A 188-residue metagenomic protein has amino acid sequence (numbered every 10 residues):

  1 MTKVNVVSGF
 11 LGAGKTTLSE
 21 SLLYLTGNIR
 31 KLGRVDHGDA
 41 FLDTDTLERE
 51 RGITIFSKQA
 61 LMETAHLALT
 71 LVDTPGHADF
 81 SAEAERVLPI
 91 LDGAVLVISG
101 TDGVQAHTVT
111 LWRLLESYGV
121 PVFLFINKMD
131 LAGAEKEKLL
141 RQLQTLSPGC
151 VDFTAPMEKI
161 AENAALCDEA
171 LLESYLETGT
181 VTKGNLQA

Functional and structural regions predicted by a protein language model:
M1-A13: Walker A (P-loop) phosphate-binding motif
T2, P89, V120: Structured loop/turn residues at beta-strand edges in well-structured enzyme cores
K3-V4, A68, A94, V122: The start of beta-strands in P-loop NTPase/AAA+ ATPase cores
V7, S19, F125: Conserved Rossmann-like nucleotide-binding pocket used by diverse enzymes that bind dinucleotide cofactors
F10-I98, V104, S147-G149, F153: P-loop NTPase switch module centered on the Walker A-proximal segment
G100-A188: P-loop NTPase catalytic nucleotide-binding module
